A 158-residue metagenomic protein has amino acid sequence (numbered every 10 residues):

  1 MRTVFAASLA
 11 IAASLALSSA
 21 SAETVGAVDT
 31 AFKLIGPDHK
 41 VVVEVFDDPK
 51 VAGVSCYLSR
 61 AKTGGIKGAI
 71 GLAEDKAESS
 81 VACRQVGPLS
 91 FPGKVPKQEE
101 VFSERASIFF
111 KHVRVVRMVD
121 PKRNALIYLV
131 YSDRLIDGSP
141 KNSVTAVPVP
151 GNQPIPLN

Functional and structural regions predicted by a protein language model:
M1-V4: Positively charged n-region of N-terminal signal peptides that target proteins for export
A7-A16: Bacterial N-terminal signal peptides
L17-S21: N-terminal signal peptide c-region/cleavage motif recognized by signal peptidases
E23-G64: N-terminal export/targeting and maturation segments
S55-V119: Mature extracytoplasmic domains of secretory-pathway proteins
S90-N158: Beta-strand-rich cores of mature extracytoplasmic or soluble domains
